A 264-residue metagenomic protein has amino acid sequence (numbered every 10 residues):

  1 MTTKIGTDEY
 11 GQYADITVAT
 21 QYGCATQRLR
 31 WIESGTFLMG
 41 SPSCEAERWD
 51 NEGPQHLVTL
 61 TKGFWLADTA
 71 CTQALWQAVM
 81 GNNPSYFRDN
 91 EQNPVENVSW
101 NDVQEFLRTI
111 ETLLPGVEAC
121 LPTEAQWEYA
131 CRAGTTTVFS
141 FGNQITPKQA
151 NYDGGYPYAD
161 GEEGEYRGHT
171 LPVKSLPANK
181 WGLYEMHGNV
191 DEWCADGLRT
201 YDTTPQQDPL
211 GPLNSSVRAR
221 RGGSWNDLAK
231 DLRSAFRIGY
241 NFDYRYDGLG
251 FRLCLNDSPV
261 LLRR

Functional and structural regions predicted by a protein language model:
M1-M80, W100-N101, T112, A133-T136 (+1 more regions): Short, compositionally biased
I32, L38, P42-R48, Y86-D89 (+3 more regions): Functional-site microenvironments in short loops/helix caps that host divalent-cation chemistry
A78, S85-Y86: Short acidic/His/Gly/Ser-rich catalytic and metal-binding motifs that mark active-site loops of diverse hydrolases
